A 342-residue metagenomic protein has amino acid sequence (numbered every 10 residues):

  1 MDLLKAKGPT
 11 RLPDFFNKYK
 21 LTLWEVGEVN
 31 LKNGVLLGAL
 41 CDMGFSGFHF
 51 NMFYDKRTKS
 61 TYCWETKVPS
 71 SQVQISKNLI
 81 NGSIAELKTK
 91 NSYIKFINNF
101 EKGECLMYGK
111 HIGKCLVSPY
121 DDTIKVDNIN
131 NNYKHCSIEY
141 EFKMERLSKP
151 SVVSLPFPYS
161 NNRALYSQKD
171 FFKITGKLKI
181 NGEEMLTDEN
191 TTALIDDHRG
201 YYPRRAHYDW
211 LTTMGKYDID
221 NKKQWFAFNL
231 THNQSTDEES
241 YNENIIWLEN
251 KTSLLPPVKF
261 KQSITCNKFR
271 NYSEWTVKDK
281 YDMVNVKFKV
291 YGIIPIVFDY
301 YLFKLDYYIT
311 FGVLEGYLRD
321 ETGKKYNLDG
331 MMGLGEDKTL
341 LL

Functional and structural regions predicted by a protein language model:
M1-L342: Structured soluble/peripheral alpha/beta segments that form catalytic or ligand/cofactor-binding pockets
